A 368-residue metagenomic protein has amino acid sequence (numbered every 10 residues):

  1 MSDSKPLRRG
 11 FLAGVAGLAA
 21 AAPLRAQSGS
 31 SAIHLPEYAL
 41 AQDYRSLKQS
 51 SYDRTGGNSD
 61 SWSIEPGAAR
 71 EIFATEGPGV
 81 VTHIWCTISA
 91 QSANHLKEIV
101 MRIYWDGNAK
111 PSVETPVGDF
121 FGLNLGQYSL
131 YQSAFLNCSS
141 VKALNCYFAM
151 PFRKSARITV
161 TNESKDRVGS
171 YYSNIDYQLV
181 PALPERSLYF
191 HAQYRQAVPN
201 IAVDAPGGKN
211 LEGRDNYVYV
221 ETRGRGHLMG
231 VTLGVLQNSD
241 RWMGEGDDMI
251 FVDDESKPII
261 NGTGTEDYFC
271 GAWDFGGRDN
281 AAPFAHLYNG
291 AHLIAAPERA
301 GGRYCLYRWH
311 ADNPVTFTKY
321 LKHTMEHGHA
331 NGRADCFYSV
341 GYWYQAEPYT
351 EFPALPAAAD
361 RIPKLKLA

Functional and structural regions predicted by a protein language model:
M1-S2, Q27: Initiator methionine at the very start of the polypeptide chain
S2-A19: N-terminal secretory signal peptides and thylakoid transit peptides that target proteins across membranes
A21-P23: N-terminal signal peptide c-region/cleavage motif recognized by signal peptidases
S28-A368: Beta-strand-centric surfaces of beta-sandwich/beta-rich domains
